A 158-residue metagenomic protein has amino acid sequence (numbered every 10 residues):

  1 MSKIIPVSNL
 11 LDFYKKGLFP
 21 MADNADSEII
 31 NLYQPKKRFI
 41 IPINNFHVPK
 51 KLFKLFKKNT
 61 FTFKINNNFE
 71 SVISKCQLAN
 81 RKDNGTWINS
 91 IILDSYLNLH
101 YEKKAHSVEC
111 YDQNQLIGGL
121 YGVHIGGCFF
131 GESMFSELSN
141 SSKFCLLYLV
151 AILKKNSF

Functional and structural regions predicted by a protein language model:
M1-F158: N-acyltransferase acceptor-side catalytic subdomain
